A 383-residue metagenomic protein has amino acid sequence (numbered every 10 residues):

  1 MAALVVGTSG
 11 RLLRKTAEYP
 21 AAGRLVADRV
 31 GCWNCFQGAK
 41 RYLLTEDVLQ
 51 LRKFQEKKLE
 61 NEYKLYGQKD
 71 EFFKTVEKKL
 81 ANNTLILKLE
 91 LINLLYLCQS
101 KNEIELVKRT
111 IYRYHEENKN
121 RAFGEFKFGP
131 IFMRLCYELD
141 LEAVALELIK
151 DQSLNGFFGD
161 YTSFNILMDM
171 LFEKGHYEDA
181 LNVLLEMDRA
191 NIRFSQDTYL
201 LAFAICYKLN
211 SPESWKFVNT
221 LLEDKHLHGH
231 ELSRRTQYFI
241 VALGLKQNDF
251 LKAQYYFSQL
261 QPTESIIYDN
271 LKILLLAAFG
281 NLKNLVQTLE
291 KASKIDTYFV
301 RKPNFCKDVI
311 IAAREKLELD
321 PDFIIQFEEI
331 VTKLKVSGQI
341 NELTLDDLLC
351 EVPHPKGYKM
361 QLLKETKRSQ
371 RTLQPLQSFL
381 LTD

Functional and structural regions predicted by a protein language model:
A2-D383: A basic, Ser/Thr-enriched alpha-helical scaffold prevalent in eukaryotic organelle gene-expression machinery
